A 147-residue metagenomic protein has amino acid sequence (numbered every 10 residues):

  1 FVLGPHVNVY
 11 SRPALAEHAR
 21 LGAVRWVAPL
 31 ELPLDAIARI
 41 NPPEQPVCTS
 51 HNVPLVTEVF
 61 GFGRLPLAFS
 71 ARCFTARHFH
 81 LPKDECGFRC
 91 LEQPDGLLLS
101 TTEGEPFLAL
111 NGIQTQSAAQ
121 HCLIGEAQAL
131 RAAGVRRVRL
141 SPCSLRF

Functional and structural regions predicted by a protein language model:
F1-P13, E17, L21, V27-F147: Active-site pocket-lining/capping segments in soluble small-molecule metabolic enzymes
